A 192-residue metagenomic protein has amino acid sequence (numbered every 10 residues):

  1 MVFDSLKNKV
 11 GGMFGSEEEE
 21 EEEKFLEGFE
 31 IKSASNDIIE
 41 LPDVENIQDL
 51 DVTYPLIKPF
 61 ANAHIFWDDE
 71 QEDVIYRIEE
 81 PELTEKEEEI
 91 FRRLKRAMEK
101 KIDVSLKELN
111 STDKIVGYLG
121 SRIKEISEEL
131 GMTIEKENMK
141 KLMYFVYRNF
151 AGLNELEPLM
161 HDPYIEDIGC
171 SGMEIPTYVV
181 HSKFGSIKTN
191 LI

Functional and structural regions predicted by a protein language model:
M1-K32, E108: Non-catalytic terminal/linker segments enriched in charged/polar, low-complexity residues
E20-V52: Short Lys/Arg-enriched alpha/beta "domain-start" segment
S35, D51-I65, D69-K86, K95-I192: N-terminal "pre-motor" subdomain/linker immediately upstream of P-loop NTPase catalytic cores
